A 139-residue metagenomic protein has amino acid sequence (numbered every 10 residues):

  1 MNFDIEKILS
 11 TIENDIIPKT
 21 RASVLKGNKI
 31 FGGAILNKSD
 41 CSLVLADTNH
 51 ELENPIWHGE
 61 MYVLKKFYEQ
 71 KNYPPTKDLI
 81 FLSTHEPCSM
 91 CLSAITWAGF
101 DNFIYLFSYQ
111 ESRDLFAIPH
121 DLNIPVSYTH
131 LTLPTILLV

Functional and structural regions predicted by a protein language model:
I5-K26: Short, basic/aromatic recognition patches
F31-L36: Short beta-strand scaffold segments in enzyme catalytic cores
K38-V44: Short, glycine-anchored, charge-dense loop/turn motifs used at functional sites
V44-E51: Short beta->alpha transition motifs characteristic of CBS
E51-E53, L106-S112: Short, acidic/turn-prone active-site loops that include or flank metal/cofactor- and phosphate-binding residues
L52-Y62: A short, polar/charged loop-to-alpha-helix boundary motif
H85-W97: Local cysteine-cluster metal-coordination motifs and their immediate loop/turn environment, predominantly Fe-S cluster
T129-P134: Conserved small/polar residues in nucleotide/adenosyl-binding loops
